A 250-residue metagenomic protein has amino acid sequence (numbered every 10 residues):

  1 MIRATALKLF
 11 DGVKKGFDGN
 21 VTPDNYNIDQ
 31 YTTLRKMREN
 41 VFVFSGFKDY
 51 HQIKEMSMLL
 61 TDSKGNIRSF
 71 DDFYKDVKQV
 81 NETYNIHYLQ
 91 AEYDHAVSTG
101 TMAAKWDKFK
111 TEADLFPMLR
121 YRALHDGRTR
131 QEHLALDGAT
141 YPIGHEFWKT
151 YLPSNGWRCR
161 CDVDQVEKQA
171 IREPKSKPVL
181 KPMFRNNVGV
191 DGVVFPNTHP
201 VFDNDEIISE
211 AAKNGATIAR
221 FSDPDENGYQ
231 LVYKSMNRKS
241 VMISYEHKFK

Functional and structural regions predicted by a protein language model:
M1-Y84, V166-K250: N-terminal leader/targeting and assembly helices and adjacent pre-domain segments
V41-S45, M58, D76-K78, E82 (+5 more regions): Sparse, context-dependent recognition of short Cys/His-centered cofactor- or disulfide-binding micro-motifs
D62, F70-F109, A113-L115: Internal glycine-rich, Lys/Arg-flanked active-site/core loops of soluble domains
A96-Q169: Conserved short secondary-structure elements within globular domains
